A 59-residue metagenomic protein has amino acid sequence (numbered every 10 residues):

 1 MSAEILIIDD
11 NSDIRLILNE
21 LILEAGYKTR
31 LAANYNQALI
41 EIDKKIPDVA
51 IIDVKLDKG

Functional and structural regions predicted by a protein language model:
M1-L6: Non-catalytic signal-transmission and effector/linker regions of two-component phosphorelay proteins
D9: Conserved acidic carboxylate
S12-R30: Two-component/phosphorelay signaling modules centered on CheY-like receiver
R15, D57-G59: The feature encodes the CheY-like receiver
L31-V49, D57: Acidic, metal-coordinating helix/loop segments flanking the phosphotransfer/catalytic sites of two-component signaling
I52: Redox-cofactor binding/interface segments in oxidoreductases and associated redox assembly factors
